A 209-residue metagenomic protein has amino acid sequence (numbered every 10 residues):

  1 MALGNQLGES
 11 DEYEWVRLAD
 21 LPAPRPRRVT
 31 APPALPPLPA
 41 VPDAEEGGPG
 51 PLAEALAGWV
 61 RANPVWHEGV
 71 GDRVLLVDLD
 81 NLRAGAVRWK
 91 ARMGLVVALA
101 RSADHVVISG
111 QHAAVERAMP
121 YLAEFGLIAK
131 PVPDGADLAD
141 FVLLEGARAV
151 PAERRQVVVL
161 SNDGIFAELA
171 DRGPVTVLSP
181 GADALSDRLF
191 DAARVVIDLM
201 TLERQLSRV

Functional and structural regions predicted by a protein language model:
A2-P133, P180: Domain-level signal for Mg2+-assisted phosphodiester chemistry and nucleotide/NA-binding surfaces in nucleic-acid
H112-V209: Nuclease catalytic cores that cleave nucleic-acid phosphodiester bonds, predominantly acidic two-metal-ion
